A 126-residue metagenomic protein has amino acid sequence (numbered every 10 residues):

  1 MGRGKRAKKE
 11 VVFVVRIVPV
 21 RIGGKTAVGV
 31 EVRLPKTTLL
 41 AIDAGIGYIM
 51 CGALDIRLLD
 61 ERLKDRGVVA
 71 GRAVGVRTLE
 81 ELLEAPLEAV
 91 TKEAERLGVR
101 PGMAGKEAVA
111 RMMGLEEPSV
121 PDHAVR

Functional and structural regions predicted by a protein language model:
A7-R126: Residues that scaffold, gate, or flank divalent-cation-dependent active/transport sites
